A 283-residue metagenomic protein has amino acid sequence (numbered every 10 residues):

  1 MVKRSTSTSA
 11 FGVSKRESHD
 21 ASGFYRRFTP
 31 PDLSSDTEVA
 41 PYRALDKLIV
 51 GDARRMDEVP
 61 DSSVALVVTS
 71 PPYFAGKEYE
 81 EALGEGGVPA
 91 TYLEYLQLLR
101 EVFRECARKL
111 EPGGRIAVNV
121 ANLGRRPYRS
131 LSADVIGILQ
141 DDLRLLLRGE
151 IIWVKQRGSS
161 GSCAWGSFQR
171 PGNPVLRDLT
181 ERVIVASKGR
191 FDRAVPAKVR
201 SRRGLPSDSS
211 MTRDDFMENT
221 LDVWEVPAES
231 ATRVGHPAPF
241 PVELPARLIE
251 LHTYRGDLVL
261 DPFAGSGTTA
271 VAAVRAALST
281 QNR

Functional and structural regions predicted by a protein language model:
M1-N282: Core catalytic lobe of class I
